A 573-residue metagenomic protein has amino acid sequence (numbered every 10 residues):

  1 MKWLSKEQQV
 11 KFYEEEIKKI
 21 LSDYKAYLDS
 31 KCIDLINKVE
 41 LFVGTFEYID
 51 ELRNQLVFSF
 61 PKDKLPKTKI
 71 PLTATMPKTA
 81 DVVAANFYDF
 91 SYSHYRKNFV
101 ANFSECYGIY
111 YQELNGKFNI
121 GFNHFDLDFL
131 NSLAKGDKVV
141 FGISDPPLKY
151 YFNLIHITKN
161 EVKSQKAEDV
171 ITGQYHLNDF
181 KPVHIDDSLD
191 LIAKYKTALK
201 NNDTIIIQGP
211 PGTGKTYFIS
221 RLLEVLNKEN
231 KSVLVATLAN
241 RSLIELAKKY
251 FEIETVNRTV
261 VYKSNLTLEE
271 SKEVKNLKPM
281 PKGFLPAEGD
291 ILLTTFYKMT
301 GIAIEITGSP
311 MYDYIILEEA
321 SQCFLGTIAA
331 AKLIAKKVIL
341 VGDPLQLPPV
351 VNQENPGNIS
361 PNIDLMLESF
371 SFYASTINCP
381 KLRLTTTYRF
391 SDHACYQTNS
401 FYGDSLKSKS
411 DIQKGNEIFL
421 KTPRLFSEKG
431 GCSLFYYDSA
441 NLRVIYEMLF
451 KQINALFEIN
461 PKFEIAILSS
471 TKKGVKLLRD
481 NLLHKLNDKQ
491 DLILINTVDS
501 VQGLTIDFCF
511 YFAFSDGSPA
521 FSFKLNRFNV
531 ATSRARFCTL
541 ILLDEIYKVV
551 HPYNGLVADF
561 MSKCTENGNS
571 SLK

Functional and structural regions predicted by a protein language model:
M1-S91, S469-K473, D480: Accessory interdomain/linker segments of ATP-dependent helicases and helicase-like nucleic-acid enzymes that mediate
W3-V10, D63-K200, V256-S264, E269 (+3 more regions): Pre-ATPase regulatory/linker segments immediately N-terminal to the P-loop/RecA-like helicase/translocase core
I207, V235: Hydrophobic anchor at the beta1->P-loop junction of P-loop NTPases
K215: Conserved lysine of the Walker
F218, L222: Hydrophobic positions on the alpha1 helix immediately C-terminal to the Walker A/P-loop
T237-R241, Y297-M299, P310-L317, S321-K573: Conserved helicase motor core of SF1/SF2 NTP-dependent helicases
S271-L292, V498-Y511, D516: Conserved motor-coupling elements within RecA-like helicase/translocase cores
K282-G308: Conserved helicase/translocase P-loop NTPase motor core
